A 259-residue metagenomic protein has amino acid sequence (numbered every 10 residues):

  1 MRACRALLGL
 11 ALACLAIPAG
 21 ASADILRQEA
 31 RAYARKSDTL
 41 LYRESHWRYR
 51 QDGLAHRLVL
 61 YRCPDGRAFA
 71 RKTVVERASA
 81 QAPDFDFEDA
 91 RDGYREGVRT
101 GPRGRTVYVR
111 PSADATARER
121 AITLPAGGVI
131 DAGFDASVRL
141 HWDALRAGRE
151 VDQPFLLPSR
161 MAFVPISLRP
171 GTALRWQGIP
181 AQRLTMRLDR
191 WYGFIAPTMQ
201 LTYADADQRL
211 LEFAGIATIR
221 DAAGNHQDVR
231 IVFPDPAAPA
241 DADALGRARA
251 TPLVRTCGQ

Functional and structural regions predicted by a protein language model:
M1-L8: Bacterial N-terminal signal peptides that target proteins for export
A3, G20, H46, F69 (+2 more regions): Generic hydrophobic, helix-prone segments enriched in Leu/Val/Ile
L8-A16: Bacterial N-terminal signal peptides
I17-A23: Sec/Tat signal peptide C-region and signal peptidase I cleavage site
A21, T106-Y108, G133-R139, M199-T202 (+1 more regions): Short secondary-structure transition/capping segments
D24-R27, R31-H56, Y61-A80, F85-G93 (+2 more regions): Acidic, serine/threonine-rich low-complexity disordered tracts
A30-A32, G104-S112: Short polybasic amphipathic segments
R110-R187, P252: Solvent-exposed helix/loop surface patches that form functional interfaces
